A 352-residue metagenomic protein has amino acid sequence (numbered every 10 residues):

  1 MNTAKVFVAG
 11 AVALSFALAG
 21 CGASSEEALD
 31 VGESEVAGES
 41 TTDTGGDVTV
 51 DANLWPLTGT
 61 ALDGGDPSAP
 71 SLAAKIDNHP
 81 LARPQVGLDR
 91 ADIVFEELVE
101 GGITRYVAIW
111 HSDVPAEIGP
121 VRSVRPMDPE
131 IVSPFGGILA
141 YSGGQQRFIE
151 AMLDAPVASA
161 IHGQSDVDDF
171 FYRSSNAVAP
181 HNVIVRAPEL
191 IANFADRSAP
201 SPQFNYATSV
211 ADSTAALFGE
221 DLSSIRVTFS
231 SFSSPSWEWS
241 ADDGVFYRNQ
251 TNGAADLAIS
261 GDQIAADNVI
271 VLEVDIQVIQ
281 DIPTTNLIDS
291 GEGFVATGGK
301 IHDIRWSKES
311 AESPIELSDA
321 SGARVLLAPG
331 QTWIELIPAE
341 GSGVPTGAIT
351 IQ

Functional and structural regions predicted by a protein language model:
M1-V8: Bacterial N-terminal signal peptides that target proteins for export
V8, V12-L14: Hydrophobic helical h-region of N-terminal Sec-dependent signal peptides in bacterial secretory/periplasmic proteins
A17-G20: C-terminal motif of bacterial Sec signal peptides marking the signal peptidase cleavage site
G22-S25: Bacterial signal peptide processing site
D30-T49: Post-signal peptide N-terminal segment of mature Sec-exported envelope proteins
G46, D51-A91, E100-I109, V114-Q352: A surface/extracellular/periplasmic glyco- and lipid-processing/surface-interacting theme
